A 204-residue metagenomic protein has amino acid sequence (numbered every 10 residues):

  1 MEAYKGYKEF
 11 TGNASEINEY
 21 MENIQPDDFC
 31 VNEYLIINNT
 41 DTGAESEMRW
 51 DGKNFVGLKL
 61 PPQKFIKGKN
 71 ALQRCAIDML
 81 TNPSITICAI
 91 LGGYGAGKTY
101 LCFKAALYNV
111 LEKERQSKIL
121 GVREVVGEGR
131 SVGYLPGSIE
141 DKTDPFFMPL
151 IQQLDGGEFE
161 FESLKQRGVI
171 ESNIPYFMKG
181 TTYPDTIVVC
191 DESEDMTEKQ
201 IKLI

Functional and structural regions predicted by a protein language model:
E2-M79, P83, V110-L111: Feature 3881 marks metal-assisted phosphotransfer/nuclease machinery and their flanking interaction elements
F55-L60, S84-I85, V125-G133: Short acidic (Asp/Glu) and glycine-rich catalytic loops that position anionic groups and cofactors
L72-M79, P149, I174, K199-L203: Well-ordered alpha-helical segments embedded in enzymatic catalytic cores
L80, I119, D191, I204: Residue-level signature of catalytic and energy-coupling elements of molecular machines, predominantly ATP/GTP-dependent
P83-A89, P184-D185: Pre-Walker A (Motif I) flank of P-loop NTPase domains
I85, L111, D155, E194 (+1 more regions): Hydrophobic alpha-helix feature that most strongly marks membrane-spanning transmembrane helices and their immediate
A89, A96, Y100-L164: Conserved P-loop
Q166-L203: Conserved RecA-like ASCE ATPase "motif II neighborhood" in helicase/translocase motors
